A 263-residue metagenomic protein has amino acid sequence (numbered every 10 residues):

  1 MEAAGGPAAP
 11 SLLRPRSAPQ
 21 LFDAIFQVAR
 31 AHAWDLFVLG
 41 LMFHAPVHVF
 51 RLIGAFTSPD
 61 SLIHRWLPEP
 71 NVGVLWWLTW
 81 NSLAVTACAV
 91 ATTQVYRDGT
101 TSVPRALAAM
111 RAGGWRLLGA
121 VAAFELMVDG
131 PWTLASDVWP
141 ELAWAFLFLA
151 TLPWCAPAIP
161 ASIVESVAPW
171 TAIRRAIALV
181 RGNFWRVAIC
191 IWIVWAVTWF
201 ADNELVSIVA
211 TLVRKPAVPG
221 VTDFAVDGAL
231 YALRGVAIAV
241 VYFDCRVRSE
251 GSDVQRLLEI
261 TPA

Functional and structural regions predicted by a protein language model:
M1-A263: Hydrophobic alpha-helical membrane segments
